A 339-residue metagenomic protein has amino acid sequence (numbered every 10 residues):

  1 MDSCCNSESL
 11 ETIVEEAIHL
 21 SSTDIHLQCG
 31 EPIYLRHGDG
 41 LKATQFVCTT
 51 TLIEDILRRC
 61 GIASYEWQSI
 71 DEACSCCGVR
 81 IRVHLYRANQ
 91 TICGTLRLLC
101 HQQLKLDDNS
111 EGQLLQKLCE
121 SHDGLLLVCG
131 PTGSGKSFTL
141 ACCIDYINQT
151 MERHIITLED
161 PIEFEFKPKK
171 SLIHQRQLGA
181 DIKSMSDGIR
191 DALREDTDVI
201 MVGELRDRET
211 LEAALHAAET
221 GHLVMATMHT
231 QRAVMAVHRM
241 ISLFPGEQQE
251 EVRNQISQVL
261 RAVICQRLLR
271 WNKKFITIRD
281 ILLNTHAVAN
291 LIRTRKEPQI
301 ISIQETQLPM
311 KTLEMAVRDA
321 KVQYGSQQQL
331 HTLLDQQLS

Functional and structural regions predicted by a protein language model:
D2-S339: Short, flexible helix-loop junctions that flank or precede catalytic/ligand sites
